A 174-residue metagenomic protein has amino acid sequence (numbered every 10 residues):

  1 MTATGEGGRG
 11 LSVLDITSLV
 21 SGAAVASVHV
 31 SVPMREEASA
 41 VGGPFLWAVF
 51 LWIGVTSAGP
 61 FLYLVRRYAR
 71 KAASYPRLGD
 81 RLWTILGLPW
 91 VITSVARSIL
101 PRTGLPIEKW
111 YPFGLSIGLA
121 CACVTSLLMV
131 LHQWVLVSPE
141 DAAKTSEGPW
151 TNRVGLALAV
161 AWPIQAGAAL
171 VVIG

Functional and structural regions predicted by a protein language model:
M1-G5, G59-D80, T103-G104, L127-W150: Cytoplasmic membrane-interface regions of multi-pass membrane proteins
E6-I16, L78-L82, G155: Alpha-helical transmembrane segments and their helix-start/interface "positive-inside/aromatic belt" motifs in integral
L14-S27, W83-W90, A159: Alpha-helical transmembrane segments
T17-A69: Charge-dense polyanion-binding interfaces
H29-S39, R67-A69, V95-I107, A166-G174: Juxtamembrane "helix-exit" motif on the non-cytosolic side of transmembrane helices
G42-A58, R81-L86, E108-T125, G155-L158: Alpha-helical transmembrane segments of polytopic membrane proteins
T93-A143: Membrane-proximal helix-loop-helix units in multi-pass membrane proteins
E147-I173: Final/C-terminal transmembrane alpha-helix of multipass membrane proteins
